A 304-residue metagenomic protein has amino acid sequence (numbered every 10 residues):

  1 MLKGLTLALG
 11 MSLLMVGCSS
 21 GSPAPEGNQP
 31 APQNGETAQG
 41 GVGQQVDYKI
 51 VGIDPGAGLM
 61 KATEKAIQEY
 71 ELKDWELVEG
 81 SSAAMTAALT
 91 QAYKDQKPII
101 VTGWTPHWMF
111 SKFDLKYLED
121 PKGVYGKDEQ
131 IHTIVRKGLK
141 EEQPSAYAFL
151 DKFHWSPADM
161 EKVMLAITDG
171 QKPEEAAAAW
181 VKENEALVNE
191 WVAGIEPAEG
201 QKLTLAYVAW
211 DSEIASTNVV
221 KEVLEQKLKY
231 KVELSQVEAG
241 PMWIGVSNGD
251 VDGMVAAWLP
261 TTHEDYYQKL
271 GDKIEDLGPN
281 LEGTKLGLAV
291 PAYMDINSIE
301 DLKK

Functional and structural regions predicted by a protein language model:
L13-G17: C-terminal motif of bacterial Sec signal peptides marking the signal peptidase cleavage site
S19-S22: Bacterial signal peptide processing site
A24-D47, K182-L205, D301-K304: Immediate post-signal peptide segment of exported/extracytoplasmic ligand-binding proteins
A31-V51, R136-G138, A148, H154-P157 (+1 more regions): A conserved helix-loop-strand patch within extracytoplasmic ligand-binding domains of the periplasmic binding
G40, Q44-G52, L150, E199-S212 (+1 more regions): Short, well-ordered beta-strand elements
L77-A88, W210-D211, K231-G245: Short helix-initiation/N-cap motifs at beta->coil->alpha
T86-Y93, H107-K116, T217, A239-G271: Pocket-flanking alpha-helical
F110-D151, G278-G287: Periplasmic-binding protein-like
